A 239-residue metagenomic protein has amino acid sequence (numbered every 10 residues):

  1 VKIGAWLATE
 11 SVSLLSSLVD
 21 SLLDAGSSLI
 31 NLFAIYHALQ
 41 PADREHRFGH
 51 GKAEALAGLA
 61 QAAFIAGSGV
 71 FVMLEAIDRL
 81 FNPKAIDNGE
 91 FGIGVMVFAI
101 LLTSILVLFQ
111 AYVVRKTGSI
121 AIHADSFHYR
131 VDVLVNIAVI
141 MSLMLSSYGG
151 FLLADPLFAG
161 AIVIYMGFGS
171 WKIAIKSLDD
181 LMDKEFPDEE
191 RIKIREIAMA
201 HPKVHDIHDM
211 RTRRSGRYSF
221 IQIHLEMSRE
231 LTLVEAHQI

Functional and structural regions predicted by a protein language model:
V1, L7-V19, L23-I239: Alpha-helical transmembrane segments and adjacent TM-loop junctions that form the membrane-embedded core of multi-pass
